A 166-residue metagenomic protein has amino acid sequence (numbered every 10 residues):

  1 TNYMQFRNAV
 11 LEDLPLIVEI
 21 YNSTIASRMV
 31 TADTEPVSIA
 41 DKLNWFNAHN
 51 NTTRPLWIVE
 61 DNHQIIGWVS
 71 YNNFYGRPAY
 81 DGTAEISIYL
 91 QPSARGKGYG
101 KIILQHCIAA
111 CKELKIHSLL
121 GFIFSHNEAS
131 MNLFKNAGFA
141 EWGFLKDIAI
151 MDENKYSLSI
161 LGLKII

Functional and structural regions predicted by a protein language model:
M4-E19: A short beta-loop-alpha structural element at the N-terminal edge of CoA-dependent acyl/N-acetyltransferase catalytic
V18, N22-W45: Conserved GNAT-fold acetyl-CoA-binding loop/helix
P36-S93, L104, K164-I165: Acetyl-CoA-dependent GNAT
Q64-W68, A129, K155: Glycine-rich acetyl-CoA-binding "A-motif" of GNAT/NAT acetyltransferases
N73, L120-I123, A140-S157: Conserved catalytic-core motifs of GNAT/GCN5-like acyltransferases
L90, G96-A109, N132-N136: Conserved acetyl-CoA-binding loop-helix of GNAT-fold acetyltransferases
C111-I123: Conserved GNAT acetyl-CoA-binding A-motif
G121-M131: Conserved beta-strand-loop-alpha-helix junction that forms the acyl-donor binding cleft
